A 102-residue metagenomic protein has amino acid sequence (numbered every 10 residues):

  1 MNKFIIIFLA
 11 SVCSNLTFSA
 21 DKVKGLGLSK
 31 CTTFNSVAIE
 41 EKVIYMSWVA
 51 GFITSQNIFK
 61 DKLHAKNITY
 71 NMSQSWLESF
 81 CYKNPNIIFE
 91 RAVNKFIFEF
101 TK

Functional and structural regions predicted by a protein language model:
F4-S14: Sec-dependent N-terminal signal peptides
L9, I39, I88-F89: Residues in flexible loops and secondary-structure boundaries
A20-S79, K83: Short N-proximal segments of mature Sec-exported proteins
Q74-K102: Surface-exposed, polar helix/loop patches in the mature regions of secreted/periplasmic/lumenal proteins that form
